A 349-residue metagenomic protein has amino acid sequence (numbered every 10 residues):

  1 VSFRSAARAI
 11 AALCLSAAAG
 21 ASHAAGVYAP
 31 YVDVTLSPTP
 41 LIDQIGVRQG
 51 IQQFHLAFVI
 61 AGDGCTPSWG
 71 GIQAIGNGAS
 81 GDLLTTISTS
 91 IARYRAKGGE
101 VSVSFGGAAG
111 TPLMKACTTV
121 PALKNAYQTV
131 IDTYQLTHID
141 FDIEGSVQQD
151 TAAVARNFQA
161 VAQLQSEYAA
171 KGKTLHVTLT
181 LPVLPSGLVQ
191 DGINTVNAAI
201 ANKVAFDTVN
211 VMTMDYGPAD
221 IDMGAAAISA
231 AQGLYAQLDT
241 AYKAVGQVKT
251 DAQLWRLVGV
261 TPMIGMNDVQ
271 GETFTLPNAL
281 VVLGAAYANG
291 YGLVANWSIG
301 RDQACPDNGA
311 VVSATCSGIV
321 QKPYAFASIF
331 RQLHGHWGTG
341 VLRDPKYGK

Functional and structural regions predicted by a protein language model:
V1-I10: Bacterial N-terminal signal peptides that target proteins for export
A25-K249, Q253-L280, C305-A325, I329-W337: Chitinase-like catalytic core of GlcNAc-active glycosidases
G259-P262, L293-S298: Conserved active-site loop/cleft motifs that coordinate metal ions or position small ligands
S298-A304: A short, acidic, flexible beta-alpha connecting loop/helix-capping segment that sits on the rim of active
W337-T339, P345-K349: Short, solvent-exposed mixed-charge patches
